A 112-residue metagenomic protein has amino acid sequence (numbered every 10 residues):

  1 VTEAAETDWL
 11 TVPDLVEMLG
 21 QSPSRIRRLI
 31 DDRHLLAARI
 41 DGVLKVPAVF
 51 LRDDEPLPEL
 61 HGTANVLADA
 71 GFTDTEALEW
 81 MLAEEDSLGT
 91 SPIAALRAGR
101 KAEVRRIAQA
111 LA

Functional and structural regions predicted by a protein language model:
V1-A112: Non-transmembrane "mature" sequence context
